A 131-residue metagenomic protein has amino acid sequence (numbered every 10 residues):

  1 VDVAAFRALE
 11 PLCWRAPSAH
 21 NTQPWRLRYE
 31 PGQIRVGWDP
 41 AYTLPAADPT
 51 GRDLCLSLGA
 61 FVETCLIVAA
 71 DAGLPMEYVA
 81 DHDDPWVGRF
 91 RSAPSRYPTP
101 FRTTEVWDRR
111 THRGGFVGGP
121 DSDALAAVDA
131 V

Functional and structural regions predicted by a protein language model:
V1-V131: Acidic, surface-exposed loops and disordered segments
